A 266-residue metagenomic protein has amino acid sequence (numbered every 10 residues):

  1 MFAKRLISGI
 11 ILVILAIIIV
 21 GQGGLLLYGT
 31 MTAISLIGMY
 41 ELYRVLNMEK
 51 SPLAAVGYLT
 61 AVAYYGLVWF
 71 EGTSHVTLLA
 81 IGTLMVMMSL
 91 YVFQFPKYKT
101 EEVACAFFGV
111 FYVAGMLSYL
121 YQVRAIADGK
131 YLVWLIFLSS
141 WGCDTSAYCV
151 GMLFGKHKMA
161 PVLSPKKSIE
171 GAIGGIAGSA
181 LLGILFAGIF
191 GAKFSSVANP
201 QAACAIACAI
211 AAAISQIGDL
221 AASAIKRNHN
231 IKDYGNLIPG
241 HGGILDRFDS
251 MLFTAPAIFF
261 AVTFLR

Functional and structural regions predicted by a protein language model:
F2-A209: Membrane-embedded alpha-helical bundles of polytopic integral membrane proteins
R227-S250: Interfacial loop-to-transmembrane junctions
T254: Glycine-rich phosphate/cofactor-binding loops in nucleotide/flavin-utilizing enzymes
F259-R266: Juxtamembrane boundary at the C-terminal end of a transmembrane helix
